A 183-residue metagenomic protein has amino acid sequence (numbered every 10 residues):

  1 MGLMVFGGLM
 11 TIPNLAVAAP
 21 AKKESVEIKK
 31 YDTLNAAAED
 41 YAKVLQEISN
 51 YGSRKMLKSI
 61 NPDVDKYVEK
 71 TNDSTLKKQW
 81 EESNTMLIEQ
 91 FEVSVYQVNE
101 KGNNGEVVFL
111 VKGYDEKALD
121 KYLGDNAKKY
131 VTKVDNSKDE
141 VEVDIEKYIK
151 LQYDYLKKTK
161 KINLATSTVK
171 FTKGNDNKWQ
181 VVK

Functional and structural regions predicted by a protein language model:
M1-V5: Hydrophobic helical h-region of N-terminal Sec-dependent signal peptides in bacterial secretory/periplasmic proteins
F6-I28: Sec-dependent signal peptide cleavage junction
P20-V93: Core segments of small alpha/beta cavity-forming domains
S49-G52, Y114, N177-W179: Primarily extracytoplasmic ectodomains and periplasmic/lumenal surface modules that are beta-strand-rich
L76-Y148: Surface-exposed, charged secondary-structure patches
L87-E92, Y153, N163-A165: Residues that act as N-cap/strand-start positions at coil-to-secondary-structure junctions
K128-V143, K157-K183: Short beta-strand edge/turn micro-motifs at domain boundaries
Y148-L156: Short coil/linker segments at helix-helix boundaries
